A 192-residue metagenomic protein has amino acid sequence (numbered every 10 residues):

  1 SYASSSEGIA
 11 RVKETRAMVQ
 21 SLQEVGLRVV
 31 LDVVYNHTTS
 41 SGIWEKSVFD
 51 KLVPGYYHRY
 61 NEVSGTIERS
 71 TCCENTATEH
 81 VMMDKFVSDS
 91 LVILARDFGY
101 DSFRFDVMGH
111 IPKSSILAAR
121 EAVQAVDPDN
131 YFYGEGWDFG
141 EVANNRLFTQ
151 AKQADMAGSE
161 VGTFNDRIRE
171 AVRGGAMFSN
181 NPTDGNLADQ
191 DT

Functional and structural regions predicted by a protein language model:
S1-F98, S115-D127, Y131, V142 (+4 more regions): Substrate-binding/active-site clefts of carbohydrate-active enzymes
S6, Y60, T71, F103 (+3 more regions): Generic preference for well-ordered secondary structure
V33-V34, M108, E135-W137: Active-site-proximal beta-strand/loop segments in catalytic clefts of secreted hydrolases
S102-M108: Short catalytic-loop micro-motif centered on adjacent basic/acidic residues
M108-S114: Acidic-and-aromatic substrate-binding clefts and catalytic sites of carbohydrate-active enzymes
Q124, D129-T192: Polar, glycine-rich mid-to-C-terminal structural blocks that act as macromolecule-binding/assembly scaffolds
